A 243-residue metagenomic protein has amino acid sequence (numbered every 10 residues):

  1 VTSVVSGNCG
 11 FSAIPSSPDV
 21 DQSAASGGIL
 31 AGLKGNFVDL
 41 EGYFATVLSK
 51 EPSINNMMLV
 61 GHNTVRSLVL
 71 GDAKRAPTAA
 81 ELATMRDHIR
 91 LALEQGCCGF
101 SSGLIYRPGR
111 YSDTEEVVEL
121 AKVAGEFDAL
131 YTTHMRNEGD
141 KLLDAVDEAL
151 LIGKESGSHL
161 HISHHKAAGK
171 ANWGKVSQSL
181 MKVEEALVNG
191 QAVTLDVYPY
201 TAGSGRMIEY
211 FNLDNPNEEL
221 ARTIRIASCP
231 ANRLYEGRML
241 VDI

Functional and structural regions predicted by a protein language model:
T2, C9-E155: Hydrophobic, small-residue-rich alpha-helical packing segments that form membrane-like cores
V4-V5, D196: Hydrophobic alpha-helical packing residues
V47, S53-A79, M85-Y106, A121 (+3 more regions): Active-site neighborhoods of metal-dependent hydrolases
